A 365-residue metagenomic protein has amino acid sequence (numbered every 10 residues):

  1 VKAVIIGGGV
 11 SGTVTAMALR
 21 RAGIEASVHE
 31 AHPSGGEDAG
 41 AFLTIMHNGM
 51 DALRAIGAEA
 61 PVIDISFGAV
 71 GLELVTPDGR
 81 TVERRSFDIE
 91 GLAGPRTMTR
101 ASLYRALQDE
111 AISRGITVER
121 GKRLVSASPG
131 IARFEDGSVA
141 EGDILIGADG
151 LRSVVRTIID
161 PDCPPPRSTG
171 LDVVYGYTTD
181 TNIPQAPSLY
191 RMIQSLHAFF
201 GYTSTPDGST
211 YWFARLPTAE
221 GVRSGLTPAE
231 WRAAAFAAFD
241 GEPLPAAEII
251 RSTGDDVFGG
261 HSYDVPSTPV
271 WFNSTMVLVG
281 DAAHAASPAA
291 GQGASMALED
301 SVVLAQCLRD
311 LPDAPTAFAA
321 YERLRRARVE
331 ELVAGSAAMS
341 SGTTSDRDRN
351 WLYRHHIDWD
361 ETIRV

Functional and structural regions predicted by a protein language model:
V1, D64, F236, E248-R251 (+2 more regions): C-terminal helical "tail/cap" subdomain of flavin- and related membrane-associated enzymes
V1-A3, A18, M46-D160, P164-Y177 (+2 more regions): Conserved N-terminal helical subregion
V1-S11: Beta1/beta-strand and adjacent pyrophosphate-binding region of the FAD-binding site in flavoprotein oxidoreductases
I6, R20-A39: Glycine-rich FAD pyrophosphate-binding loop
S11, S34, R152: Conserved Rossmann-like nucleotide-cofactor binding loop
L171-T203, S224: Flavin-dependent oxidoreductases
L196-A198, P206, L216-A290: FAD/FMN-dependent oxidoreductases across multiple families
